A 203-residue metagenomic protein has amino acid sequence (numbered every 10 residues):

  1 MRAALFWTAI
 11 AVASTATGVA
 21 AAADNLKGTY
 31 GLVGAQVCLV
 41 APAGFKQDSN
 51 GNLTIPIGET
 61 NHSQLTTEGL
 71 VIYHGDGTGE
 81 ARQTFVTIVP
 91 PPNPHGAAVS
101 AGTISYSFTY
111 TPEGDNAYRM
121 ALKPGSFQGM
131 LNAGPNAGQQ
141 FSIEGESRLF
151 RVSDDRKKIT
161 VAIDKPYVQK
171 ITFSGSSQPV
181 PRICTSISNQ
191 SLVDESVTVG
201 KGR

Functional and structural regions predicted by a protein language model:
M1-W7: Bacterial N-terminal signal peptides that target proteins for export
W7-A16: Bacterial N-terminal signal peptides
A21-R203: Mature soluble binding/inhibitory domains
